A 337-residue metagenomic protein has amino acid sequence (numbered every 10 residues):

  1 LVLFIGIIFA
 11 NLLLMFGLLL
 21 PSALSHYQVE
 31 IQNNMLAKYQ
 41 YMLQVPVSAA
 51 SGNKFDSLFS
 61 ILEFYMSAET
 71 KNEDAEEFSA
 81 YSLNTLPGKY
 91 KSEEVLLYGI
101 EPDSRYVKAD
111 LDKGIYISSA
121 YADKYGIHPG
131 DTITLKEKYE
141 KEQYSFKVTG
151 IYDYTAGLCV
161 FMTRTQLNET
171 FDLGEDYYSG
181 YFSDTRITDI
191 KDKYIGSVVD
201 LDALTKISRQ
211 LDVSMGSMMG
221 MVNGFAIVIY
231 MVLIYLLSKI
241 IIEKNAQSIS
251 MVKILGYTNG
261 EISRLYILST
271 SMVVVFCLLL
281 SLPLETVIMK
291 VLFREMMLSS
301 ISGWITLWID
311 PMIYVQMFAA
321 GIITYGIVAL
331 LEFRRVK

Functional and structural regions predicted by a protein language model:
L1-N11, I241-K244, I267, S271 (+1 more regions): N-terminal Sec/SRP start-transfer signal
V2-S25, V275, L279: Short, strongly hydrophobic transmembrane alpha-helices
L12-Y39, A49-S51, K239, L292: Alpha-helical transmembrane segments
L24-Y27, I31, K147, D192-Y235 (+4 more regions): Peri-transmembrane interface segments
E30-A37, A50-E137, Q143-I151: Short beta-strand boundary microenvironments
M35-L36, I151-T185: Small-residue transmembrane helix packing/gating motifs
F276-K337: Short helix-loop junctions at transmembrane helix boundaries
